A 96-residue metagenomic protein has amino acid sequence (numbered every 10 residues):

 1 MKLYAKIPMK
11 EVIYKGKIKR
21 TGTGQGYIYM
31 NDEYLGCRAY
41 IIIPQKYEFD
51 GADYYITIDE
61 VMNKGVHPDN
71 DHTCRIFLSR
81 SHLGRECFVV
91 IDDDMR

Functional and structural regions predicted by a protein language model:
M1-R96: General detector of folded, globular domains
